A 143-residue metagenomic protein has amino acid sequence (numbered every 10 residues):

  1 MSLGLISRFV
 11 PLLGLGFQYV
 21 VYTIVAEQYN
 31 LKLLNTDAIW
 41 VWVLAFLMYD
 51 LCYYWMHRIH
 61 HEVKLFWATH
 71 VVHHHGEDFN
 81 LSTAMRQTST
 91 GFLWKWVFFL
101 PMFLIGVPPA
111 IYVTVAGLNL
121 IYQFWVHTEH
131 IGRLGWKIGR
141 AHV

Functional and structural regions predicted by a protein language model:
G4-G14, A38-H142: Membrane-embedded catalytic scaffold of the fatty acid hydroxylase/desaturase
G16-V43: Juxtamembrane/interfacial segments at transmembrane-helix boundaries in multi-pass membrane proteins
